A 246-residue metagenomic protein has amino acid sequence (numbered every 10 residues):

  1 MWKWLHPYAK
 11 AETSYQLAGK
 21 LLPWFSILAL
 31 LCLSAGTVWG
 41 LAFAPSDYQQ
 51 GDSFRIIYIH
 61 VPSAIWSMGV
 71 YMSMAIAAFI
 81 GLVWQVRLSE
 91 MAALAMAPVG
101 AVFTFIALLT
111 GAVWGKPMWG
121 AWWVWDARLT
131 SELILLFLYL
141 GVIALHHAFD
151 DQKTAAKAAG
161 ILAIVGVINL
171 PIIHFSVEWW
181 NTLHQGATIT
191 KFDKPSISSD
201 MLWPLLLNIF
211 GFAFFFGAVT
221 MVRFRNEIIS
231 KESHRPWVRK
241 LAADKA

Functional and structural regions predicted by a protein language model:
M1-A246: Polytopic transmembrane helical bundles with strong interfacial aromatic enrichment
